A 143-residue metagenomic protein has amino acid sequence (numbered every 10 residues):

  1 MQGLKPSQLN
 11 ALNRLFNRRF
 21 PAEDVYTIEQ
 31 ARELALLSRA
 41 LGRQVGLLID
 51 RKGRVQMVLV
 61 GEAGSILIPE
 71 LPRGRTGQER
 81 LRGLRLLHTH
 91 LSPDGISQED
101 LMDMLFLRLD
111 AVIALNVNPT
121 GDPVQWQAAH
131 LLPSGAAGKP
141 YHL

Functional and structural regions predicted by a protein language model:
M1-Q2, N10, L105, L109-L143: Divalent-metal-activated hydrolytic enzyme cores
M1-Q78: Glycine-rich short-loop/terminal segments
P6, P21-A22, P69-P72, P93 (+4 more regions): Proline-rich intrinsically disordered, low-complexity coils
D24, D50, D94, D100-D103 (+2 more regions): Acidic-enriched, low-complexity/disordered segments with a strong bias for Aspartate over Glutamate
G42-G46, R82-L84, L109-A111: Short, surface-exposed beta-edge/turn micro-motifs
I49-G53, L91, A114-G121: Short, flexible beta-strand-to-coil junctions
V58-R108: Short HxH-centered metal-ligating active-site micro-motif
